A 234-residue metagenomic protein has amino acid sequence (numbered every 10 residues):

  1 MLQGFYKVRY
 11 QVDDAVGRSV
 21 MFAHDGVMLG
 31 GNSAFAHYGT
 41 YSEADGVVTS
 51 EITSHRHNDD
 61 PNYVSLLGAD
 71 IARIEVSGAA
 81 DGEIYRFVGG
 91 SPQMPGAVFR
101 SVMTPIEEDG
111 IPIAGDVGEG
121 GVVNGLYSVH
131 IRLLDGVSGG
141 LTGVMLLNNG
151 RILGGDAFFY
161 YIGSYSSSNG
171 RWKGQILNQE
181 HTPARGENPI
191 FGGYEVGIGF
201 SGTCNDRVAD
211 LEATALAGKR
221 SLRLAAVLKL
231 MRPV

Functional and structural regions predicted by a protein language model:
M1-A15, F87, P112-V137: Tryptophan-anchored aromatic micro-motifs
V8-Y10, M28-G31, I52, F87-P92 (+3 more regions): Short beta-strand segments that buttress and anchor functional surface loops
V12, S54-N58, A80-G82, Q93 (+4 more regions): Beta-strand elements of well-folded, non-transmembrane domains
V12-N58, G136-K173, L177-T182, K219: N-terminal glycine/threonine-rich, aromatic-flanked beta-hairpin/loop signature
S19-F22, H37-Y41, A72-A79, G89 (+5 more regions): Hydrophobic/aromatic beta-strand elements that line small-molecule binding cavities or substrate pockets in beta-rich
E43-A44, S91-V117, S167-N169, D210-V234: Edge beta-strand at a domain terminus
S54-V76, I176-S201: An anionic, turn-rich surface loop/hairpin at beta-sheet edges that serves as a generic interaction/coordination patch
Y63-I113: Extended, hydrophobic interaction surfaces within ordered domains
